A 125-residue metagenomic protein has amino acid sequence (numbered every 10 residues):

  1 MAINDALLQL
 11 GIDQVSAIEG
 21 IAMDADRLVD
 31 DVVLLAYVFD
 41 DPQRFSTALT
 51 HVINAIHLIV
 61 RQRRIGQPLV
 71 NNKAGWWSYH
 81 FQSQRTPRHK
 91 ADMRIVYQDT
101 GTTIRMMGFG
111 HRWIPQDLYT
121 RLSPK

Functional and structural regions predicted by a protein language model:
M1-G20, K73-K125: Enriched for short, Lys/Arg-rich terminal
M1-H57: Arg/Lys-rich, positively charged N-terminal/basic patches that mediate binding to nucleic acids
D26, Q62-R63, M93: Short, intrinsically disordered low-complexity segments
I56-Q62, W77: Short, contiguous, well-structured surface segments enriched in hydrophobic/aromatic residues
Q67-V70: Elongated scaffolding segments in large macromolecular assemblies, built predominantly from amphipathic alpha-helices
